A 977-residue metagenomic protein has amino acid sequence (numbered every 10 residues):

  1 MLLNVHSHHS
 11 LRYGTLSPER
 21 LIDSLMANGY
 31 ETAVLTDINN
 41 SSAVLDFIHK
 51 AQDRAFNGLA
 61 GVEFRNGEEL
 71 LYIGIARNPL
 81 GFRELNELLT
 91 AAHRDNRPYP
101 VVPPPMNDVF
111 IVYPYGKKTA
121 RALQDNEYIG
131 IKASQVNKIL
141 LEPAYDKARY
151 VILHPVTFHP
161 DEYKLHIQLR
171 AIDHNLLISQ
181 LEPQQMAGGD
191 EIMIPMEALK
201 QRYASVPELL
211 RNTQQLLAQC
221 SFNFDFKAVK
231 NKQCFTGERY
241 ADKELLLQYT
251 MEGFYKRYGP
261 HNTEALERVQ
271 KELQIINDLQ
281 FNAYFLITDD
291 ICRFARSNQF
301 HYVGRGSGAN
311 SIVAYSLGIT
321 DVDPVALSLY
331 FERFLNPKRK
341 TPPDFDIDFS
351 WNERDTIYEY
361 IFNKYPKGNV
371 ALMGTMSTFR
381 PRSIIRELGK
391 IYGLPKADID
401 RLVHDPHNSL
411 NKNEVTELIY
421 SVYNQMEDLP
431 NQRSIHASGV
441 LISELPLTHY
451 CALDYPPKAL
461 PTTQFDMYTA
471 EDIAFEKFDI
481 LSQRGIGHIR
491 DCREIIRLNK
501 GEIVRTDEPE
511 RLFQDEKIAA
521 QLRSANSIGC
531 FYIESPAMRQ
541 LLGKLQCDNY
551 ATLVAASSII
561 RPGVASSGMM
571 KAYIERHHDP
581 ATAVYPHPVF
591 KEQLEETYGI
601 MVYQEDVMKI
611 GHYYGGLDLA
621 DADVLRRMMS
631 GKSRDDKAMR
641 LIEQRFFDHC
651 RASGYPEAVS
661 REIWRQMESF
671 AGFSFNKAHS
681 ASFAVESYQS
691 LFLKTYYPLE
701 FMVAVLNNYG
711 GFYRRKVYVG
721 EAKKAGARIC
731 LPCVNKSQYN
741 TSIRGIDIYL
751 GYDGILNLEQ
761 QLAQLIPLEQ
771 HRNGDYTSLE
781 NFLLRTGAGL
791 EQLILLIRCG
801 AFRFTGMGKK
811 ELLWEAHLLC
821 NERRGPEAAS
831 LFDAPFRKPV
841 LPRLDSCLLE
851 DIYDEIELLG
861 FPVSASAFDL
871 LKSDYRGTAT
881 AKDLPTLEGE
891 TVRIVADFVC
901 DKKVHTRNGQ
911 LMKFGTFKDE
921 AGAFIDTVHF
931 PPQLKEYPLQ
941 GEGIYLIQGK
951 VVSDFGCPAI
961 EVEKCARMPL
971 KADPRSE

Functional and structural regions predicted by a protein language model:
M1-A55, E87-K164, Q201-E208, N223 (+2 more regions): Domain-core and long-helix interface of multi-subunit machines
N4, D37, G58, N78 (+1 more regions): Divalent metal-coordination and catalytic microenvironments
T32-L35, A51-R54, Y240-E977: Noncatalytic, beta-rich nucleic-acid-contacting surfaces in large DNA/RNA-processing enzymes
S41-S42, R65-E68, T157-P160, A309-I312 (+2 more regions): Short gly/pro/ser/thr-enriched loop/turn and capping motifs at secondary-structure boundaries
R54-F56, E208-Q233: Structural signature of the thiamine diphosphate
L59, Y128-G130, V151, V303 (+1 more regions): Structural detector of well-ordered beta-strand residues that form the stable sheet scaffold of enzyme domains
L59-V62, F158-L216, R333-G374, E534 (+1 more regions): Phosphate/diphosphate-binding loops
N66-I75, N86-T90, E191-M196: Acidic/polar active-site rim loop that often engages polyanionic ligands
